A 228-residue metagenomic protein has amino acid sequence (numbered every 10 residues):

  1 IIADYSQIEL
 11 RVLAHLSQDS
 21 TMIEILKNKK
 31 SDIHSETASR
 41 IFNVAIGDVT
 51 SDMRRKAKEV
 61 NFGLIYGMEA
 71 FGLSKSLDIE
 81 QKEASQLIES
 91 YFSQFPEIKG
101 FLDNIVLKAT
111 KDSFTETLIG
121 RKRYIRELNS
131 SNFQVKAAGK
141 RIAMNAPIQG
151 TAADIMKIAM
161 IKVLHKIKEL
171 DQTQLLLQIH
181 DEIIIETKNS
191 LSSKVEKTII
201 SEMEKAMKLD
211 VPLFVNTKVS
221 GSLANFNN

Functional and structural regions predicted by a protein language model:
I1-N228: Conserved catalytic core of nucleotide polymerization and phosphodiester-bond processing enzymes
